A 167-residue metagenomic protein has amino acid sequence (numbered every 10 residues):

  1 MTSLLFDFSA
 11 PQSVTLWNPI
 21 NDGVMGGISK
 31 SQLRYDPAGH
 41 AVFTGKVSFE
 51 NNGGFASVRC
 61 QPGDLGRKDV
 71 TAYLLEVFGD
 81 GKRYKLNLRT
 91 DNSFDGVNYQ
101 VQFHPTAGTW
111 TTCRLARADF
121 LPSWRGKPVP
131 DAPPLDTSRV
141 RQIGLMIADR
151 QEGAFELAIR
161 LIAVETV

Functional and structural regions predicted by a protein language model:
M1-V167: Beta-rich carbohydrate-recognition modules and glycan-binding surfaces
